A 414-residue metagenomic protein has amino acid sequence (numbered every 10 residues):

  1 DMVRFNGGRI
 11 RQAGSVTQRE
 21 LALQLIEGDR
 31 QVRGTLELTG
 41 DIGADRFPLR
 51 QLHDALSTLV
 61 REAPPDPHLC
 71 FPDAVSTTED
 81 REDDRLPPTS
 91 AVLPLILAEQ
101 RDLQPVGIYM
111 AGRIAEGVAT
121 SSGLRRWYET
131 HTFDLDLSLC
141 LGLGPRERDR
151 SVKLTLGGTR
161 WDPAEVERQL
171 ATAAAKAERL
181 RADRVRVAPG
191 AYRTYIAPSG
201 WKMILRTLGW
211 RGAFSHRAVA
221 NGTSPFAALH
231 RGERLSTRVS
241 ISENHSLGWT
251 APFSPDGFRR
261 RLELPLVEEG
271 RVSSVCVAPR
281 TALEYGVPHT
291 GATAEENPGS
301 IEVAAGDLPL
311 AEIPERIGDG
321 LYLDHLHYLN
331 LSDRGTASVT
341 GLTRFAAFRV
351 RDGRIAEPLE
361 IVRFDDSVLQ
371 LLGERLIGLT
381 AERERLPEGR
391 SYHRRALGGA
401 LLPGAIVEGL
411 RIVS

Functional and structural regions predicted by a protein language model:
D1-A251, R259-L262, E268-R271, R354 (+2 more regions): Active-site bordering "gate/hinge" segments that shape substrate access to catalytic or cofactor-binding pockets
F226-S414: Dual-mode signal for accessory low-complexity, basic/Gly-rich regions
